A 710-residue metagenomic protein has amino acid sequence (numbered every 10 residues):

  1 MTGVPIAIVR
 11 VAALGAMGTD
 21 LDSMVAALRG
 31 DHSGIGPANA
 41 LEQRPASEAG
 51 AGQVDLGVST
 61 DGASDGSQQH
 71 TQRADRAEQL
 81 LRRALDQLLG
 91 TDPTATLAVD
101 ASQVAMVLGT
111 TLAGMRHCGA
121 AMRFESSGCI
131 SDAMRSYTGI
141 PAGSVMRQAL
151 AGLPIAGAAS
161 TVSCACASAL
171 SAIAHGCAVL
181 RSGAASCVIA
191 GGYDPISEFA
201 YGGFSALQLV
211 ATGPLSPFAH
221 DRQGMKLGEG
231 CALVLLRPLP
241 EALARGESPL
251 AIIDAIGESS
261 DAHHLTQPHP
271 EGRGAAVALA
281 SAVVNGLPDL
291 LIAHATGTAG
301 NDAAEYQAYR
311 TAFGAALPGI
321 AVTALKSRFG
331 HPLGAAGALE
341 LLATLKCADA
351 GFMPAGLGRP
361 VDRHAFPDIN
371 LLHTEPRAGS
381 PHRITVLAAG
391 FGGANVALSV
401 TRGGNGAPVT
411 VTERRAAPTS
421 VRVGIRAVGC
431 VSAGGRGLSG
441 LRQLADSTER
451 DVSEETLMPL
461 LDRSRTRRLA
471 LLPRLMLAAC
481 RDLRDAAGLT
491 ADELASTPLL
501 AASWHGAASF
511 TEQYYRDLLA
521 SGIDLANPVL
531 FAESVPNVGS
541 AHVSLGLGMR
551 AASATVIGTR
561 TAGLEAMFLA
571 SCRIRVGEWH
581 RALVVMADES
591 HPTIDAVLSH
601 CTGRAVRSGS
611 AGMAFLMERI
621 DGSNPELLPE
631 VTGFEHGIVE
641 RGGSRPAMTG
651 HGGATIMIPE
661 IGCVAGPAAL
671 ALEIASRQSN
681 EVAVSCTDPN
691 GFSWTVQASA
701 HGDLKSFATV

Functional and structural regions predicted by a protein language model:
M1-G157, A178-R181, S197, G202-K226 (+5 more regions): Conserved "HGTGT" condensation-loop signature of ketosynthase/thiolase-family condensing enzymes that catalyze
A158-S163, S553-V556: Short loop-beta-helix segment that forms the pyridoxal 5′-phosphate
A172: Active-site histidine-anchored catalytic micro-motif
G176-I196: Short glycine/serine-rich loop segments
S186-I189, R383, H580-R581: Short acidic donor-binding loop at the edge of a beta-strand
